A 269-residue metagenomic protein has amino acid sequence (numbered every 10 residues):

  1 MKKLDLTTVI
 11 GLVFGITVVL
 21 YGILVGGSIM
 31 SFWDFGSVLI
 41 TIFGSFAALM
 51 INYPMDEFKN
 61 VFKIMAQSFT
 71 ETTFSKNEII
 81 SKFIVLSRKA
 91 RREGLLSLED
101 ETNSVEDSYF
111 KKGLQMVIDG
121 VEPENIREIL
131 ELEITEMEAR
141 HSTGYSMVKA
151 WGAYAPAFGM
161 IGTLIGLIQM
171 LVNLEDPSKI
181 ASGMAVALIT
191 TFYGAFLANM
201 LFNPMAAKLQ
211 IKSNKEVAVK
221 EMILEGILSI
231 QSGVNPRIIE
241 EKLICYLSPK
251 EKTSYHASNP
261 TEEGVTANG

Functional and structural regions predicted by a protein language model:
K2, L6, I10-V13, T17-I29 (+1 more regions): Helix-termination/interfacial motifs at the ends of transmembrane alpha-helices
L4-T7, V18-G144, E216-G269: Large intracellular
